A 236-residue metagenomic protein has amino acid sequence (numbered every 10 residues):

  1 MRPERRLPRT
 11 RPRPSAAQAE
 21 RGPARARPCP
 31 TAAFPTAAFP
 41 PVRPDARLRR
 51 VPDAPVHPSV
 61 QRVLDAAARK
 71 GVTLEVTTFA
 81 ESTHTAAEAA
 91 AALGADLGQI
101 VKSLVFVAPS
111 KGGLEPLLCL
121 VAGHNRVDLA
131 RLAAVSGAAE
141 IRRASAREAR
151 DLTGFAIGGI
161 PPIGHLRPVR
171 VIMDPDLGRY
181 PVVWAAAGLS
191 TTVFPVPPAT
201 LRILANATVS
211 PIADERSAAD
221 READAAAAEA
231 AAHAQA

Functional and structural regions predicted by a protein language model:
M1-R47: Compositionally biased, low-complexity flexible segments
V42-A236: Extended, low-hydrophobicity, polar/charged segments
